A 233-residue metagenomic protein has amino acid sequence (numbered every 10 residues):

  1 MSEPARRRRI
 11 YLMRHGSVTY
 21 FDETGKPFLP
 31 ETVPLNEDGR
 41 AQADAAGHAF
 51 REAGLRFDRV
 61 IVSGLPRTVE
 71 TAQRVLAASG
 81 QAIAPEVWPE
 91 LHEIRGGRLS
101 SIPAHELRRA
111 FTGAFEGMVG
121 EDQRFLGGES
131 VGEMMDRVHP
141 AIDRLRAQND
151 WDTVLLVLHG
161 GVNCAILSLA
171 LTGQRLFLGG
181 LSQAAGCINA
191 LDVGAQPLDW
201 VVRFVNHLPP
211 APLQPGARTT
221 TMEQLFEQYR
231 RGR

Functional and structural regions predicted by a protein language model:
M1-R8, I94-E106, A147-D152, S168-R233: Acidic, low-complexity terminal tails and accessory targeting/binding regions of phosphate-metabolizing enzymes
A5-R9, M13-I83, E129: Active-site-proximal alpha-helix that buttresses catalytic centers in soluble enzyme cores
R9-M13, D152-L158: Beta-strand elements within well-structured catalytic alpha/beta cores of enzymes that handle phosphate/sulfate esters
V18, V162-N163: Short active-site segment of divalent metal-dependent hydrolases/proteases that encodes the spacing between
V33-P34, A77-H139, V201-H207, L213-G216 (+2 more regions): Phosphate-handling substructures
D44-R51, M135, H139-A147: Generic structural signal for well-ordered alpha-helical scaffold segments
V62-S63, D136, V157-L158: Short beta-strand scaffold positions
R74, A165-L169: Active-site signature of alpha/beta-hydrolase-fold catalytic machinery across serine- and Asp/Cys-nucleophile hydrolases
